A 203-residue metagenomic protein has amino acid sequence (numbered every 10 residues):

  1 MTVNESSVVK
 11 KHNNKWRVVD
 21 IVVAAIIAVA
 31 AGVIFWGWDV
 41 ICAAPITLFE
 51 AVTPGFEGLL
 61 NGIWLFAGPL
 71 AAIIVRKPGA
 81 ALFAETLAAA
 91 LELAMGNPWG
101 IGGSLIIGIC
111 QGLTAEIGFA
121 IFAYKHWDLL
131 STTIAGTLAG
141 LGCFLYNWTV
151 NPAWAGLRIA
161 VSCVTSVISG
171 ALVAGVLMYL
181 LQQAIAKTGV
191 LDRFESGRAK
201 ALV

Functional and structural regions predicted by a protein language model:
T2-A71: Hydrophobic transmembrane alpha-helices
V3-N4, V19-A28, I106-W148: Short helix-perturbing small/polar motifs within transmembrane alpha-helices
I21-A25, G62, F66, P78-T86 (+3 more regions): Hydrophobic alpha-helical transmembrane segments
T47-F49, K125-V203: Membrane-embedded alpha-helical hairpins and interfacial helices in multi-pass inner-membrane proteins
G62-R76, T114-F119: Generic transmembrane alpha-helix motif of multi-pass integral membrane proteins
A88-E116, V150: Interfacial aromatic-anchored transmembrane helix boundaries in multi-pass membrane proteins
A94-G103, I121-H126, A153, L157: Membrane-interface helix caps and helix-loop-helix hairpins in membrane proteins
